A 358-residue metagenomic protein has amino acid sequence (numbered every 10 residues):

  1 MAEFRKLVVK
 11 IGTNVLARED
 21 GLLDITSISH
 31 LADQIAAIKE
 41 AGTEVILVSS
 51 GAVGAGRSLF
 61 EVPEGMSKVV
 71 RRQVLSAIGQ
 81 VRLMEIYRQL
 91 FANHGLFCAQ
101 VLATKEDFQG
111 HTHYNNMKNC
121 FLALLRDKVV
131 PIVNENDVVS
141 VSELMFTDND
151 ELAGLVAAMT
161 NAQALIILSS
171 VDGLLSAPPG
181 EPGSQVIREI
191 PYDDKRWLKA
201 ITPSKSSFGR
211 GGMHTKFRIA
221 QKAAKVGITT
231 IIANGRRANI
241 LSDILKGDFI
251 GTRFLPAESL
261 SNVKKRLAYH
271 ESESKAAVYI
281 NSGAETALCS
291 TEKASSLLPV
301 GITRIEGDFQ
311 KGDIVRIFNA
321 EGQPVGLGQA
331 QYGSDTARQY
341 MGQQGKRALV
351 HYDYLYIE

Functional and structural regions predicted by a protein language model:
M1-F97, V101-E358: C-terminal catalytic "cap/lid" subdomain
